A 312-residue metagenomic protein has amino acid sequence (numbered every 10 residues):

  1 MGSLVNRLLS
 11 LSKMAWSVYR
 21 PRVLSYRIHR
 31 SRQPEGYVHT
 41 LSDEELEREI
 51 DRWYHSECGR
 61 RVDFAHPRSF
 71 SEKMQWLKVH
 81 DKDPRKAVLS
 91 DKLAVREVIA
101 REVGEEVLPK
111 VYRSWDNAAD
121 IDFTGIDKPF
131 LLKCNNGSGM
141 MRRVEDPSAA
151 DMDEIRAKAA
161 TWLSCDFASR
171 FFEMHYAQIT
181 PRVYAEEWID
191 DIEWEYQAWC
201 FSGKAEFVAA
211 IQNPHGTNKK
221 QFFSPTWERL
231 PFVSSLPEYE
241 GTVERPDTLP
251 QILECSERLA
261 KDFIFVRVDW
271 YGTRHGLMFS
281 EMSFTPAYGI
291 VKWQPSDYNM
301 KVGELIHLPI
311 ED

Functional and structural regions predicted by a protein language model:
M1-D81: Membrane-proximal basic amphipathic "stem/tether" segments
H66-P147, K158-M174, R182: A conserved helix-loop-beta module that forms one wall/lid of the active-site cleft in ATP-utilizing catalytic domains
R96, A119-D122, S138-R143, M152 (+4 more regions): Short catalytic/ligand-binding loop motif for oxyanion handling, primarily in non-cytosolic enzymes, centered on
E106, D191-E193, S202-E206, K261-F265 (+1 more regions): Coil-to-beta-strand transition motifs
W115, N136, E187-I189, C200-S202 (+1 more regions): Short, flexible loop/turn elements at secondary-structure junctions
I126, M152-L236: Phosphate-binding site of ATP-dependent enzymes
Q178-I179, K220-L277: A long amphipathic alpha-helix within ATP-dependent nucleotide-binding catalytic cores
E254, G272-D312: C-terminal active-site "lid" helix and adjoining low-complexity regulatory extension at the edge of ATP-using catalytic
